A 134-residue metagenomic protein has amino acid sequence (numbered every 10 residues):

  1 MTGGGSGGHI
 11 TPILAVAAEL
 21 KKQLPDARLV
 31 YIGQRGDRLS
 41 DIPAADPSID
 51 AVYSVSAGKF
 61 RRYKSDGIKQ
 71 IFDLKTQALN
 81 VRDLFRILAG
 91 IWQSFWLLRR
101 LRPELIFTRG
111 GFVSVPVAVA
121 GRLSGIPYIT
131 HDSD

Functional and structural regions predicted by a protein language model:
M1-S6, K21-R86: Conserved nucleotide-sugar phosphate-binding/catalytic loop shared by glycosyltransferases and other
G7, G111-V113: Residue-level detector of alpha-helix initiation sites
H9-K21: Short amphipathic alpha-helix
I10-I13, S40-P43, K64, P116-V119: Short glycine-/acidic-enriched loop or helix-start segments at secondary-structure transitions that form or flank
A27-R28, D50, L123-D134: Active-site-proximal region of nucleotide-activated glycan assembly enzymes, centered on histidine/acidic-rich loops
S54-G58, R109, T130-S133: Short beta->alpha connector loops at strand-helix junctions that form conserved, small/polar/Pro-enriched
T76-T108: Conserved nucleotide-sugar donor-binding subdomain of glycosyltransferases
Q93-I106, V115-I129: Glycosyltransferases and closely related glycan-assembly transferases that use nucleotide-activated donors
